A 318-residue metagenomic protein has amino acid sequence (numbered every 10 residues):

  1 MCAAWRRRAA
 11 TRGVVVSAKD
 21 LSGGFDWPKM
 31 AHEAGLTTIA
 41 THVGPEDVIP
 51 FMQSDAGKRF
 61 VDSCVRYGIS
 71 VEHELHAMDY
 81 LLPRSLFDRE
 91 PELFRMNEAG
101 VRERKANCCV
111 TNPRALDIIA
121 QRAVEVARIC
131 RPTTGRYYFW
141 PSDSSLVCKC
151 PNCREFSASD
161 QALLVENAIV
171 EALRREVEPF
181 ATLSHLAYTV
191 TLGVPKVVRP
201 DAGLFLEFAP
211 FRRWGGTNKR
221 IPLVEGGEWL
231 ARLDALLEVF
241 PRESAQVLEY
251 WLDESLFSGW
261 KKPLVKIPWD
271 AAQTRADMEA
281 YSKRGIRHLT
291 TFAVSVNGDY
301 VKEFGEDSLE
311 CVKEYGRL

Functional and structural regions predicted by a protein language model:
M1-A10: N-terminal carbohydrate-binding accessory modules
T11-E225, L237-Y281, I286-L318: Aromatic-lined carbohydrate-binding surfaces of glycoside hydrolases
A231-A235: Short, cationic low-complexity segments
